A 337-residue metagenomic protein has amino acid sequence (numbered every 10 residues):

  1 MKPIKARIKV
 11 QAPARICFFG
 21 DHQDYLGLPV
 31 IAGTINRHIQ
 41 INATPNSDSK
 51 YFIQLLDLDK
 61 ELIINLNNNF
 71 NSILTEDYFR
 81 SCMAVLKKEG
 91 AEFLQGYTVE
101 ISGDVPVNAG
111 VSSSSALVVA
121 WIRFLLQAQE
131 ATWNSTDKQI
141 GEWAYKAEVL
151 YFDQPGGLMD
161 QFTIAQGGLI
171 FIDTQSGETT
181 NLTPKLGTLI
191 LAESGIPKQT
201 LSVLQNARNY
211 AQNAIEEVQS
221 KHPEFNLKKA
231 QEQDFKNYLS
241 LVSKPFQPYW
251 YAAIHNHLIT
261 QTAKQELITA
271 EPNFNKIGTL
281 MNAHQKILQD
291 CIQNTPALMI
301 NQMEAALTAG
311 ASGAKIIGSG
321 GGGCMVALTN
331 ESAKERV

Functional and structural regions predicted by a protein language model:
M1-F19, Q40-D77, K88, F171-G313 (+1 more regions): C-terminal nucleotide
M1-I16, Y25, T75-P184, L307-T308 (+1 more regions): Gly/Ser-rich oxyanion-binding loop with an adjacent helix/lid that shapes the negatively charged ligand pocket
G27-P29, V107-V111, K198-S202, Q289-D290: A generic structural signal for short coil/turn motifs at secondary-structure boundaries
G27-S47: Structural signature of FAD isoalloxazine-binding scaffolds in flavoprotein oxidoreductases
I35-N36, V118, R208-N209: Glycine-rich, phosphate-binding/catalytic loops in enzymes
A116, C324-L328: FabD-like malonyl-/acyl-CoA
G321: Glycine-rich phosphate-binding loop
